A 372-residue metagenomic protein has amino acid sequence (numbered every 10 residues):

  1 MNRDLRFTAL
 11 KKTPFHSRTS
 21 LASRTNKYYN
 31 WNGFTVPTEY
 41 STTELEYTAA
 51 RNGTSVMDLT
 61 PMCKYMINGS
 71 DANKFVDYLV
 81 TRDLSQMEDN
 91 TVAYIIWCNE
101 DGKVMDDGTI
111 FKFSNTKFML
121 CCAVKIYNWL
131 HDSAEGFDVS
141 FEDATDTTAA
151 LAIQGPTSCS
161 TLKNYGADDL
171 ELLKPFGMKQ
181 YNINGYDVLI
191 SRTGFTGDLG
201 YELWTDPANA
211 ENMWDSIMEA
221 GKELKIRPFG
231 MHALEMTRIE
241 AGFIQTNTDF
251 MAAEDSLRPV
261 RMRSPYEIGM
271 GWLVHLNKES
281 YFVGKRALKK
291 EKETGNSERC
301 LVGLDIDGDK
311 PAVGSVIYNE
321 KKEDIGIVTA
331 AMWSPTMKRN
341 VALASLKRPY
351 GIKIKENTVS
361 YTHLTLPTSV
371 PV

Functional and structural regions predicted by a protein language model:
M1-I95, K103, H232: Acidic, proline/glycine-enriched N-terminal capping motif
M1-R24, N30-W31, T38, K112-L364 (+1 more regions): Conserved, structured C-terminal
V56, Q86-E88, W97-K103, G108-S114 (+2 more regions): Short, charge-rich binding segments
P61, D71-V76, A93, V104-T109 (+4 more regions): Generic hydrophobic, aliphatic-rich segments that mediate packing or membrane embedding
S70-D106, S158-V188: Internal amphipathic helical hairpin motif
